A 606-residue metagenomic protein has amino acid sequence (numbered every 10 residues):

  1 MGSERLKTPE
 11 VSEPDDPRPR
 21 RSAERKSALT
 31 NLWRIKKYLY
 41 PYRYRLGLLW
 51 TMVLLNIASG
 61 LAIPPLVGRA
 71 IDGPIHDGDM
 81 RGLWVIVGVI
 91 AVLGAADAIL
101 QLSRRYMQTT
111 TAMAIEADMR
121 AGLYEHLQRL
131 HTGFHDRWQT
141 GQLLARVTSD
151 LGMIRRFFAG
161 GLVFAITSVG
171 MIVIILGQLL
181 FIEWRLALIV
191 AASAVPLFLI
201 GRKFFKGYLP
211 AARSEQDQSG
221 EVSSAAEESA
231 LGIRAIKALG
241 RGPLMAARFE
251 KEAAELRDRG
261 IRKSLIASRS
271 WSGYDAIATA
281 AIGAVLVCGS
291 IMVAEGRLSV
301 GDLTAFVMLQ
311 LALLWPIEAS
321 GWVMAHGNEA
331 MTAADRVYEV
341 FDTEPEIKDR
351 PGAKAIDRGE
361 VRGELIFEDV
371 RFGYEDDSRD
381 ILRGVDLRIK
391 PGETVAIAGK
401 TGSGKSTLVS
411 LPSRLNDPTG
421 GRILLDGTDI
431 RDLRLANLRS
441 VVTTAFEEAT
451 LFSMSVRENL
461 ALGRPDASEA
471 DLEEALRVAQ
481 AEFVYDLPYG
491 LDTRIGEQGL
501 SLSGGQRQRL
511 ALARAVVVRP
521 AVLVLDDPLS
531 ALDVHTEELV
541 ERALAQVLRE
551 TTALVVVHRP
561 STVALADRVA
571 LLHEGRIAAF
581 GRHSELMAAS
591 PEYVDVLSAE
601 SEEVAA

Functional and structural regions predicted by a protein language model:
M1-G60, I75-I86, R104-Q108, A112 (+9 more regions): Membrane-integrated ABC transporters
R20-A28, T51-M52, S59-G68, D72 (+12 more regions): Juxtamembrane helix-loop junctions of ABC transporter transmembrane domains
K36, P41-Y44, T132-D136, S149-F158 (+10 more regions): An intracellular "coupling" helix at the cytosolic face of ABC transporter transmembrane type-1 domains
P41, R45-A58, I86, G160-S214 (+2 more regions): Transmembrane helices of ABC transporter permease
L46-L100, L180-R185, G283, G296-V300: Transmembrane helix-loop-helix hairpins at lipid-water interfaces of multipass membrane proteins, especially the type-1
I75-V85, Q178-A192, I266-D335, V340-F341: Helix-loop-helix
L123, L127, I236, V337 (+1 more regions): Helix-loop junctions and hydrophobic alpha-helical segments within the transmembrane domains of large membrane
D349, R358-A606: ABC-type nucleotide-binding domain
